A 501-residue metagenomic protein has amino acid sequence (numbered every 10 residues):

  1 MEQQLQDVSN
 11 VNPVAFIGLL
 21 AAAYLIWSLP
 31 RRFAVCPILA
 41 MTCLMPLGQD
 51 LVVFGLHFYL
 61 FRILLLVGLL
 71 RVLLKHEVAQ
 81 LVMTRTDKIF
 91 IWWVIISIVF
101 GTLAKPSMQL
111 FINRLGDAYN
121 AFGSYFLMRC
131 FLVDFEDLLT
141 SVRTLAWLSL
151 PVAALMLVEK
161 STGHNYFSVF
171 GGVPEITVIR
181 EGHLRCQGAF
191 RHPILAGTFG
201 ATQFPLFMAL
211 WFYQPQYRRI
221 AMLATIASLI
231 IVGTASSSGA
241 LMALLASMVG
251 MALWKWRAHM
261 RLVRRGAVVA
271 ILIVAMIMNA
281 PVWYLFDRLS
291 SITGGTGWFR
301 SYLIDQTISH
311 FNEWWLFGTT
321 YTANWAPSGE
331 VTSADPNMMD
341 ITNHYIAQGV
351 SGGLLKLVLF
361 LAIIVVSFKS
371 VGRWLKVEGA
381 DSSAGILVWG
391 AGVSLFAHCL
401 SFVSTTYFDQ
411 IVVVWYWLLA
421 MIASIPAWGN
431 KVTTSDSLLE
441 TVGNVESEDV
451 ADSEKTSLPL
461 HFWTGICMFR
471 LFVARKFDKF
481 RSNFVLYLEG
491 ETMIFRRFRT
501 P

Functional and structural regions predicted by a protein language model:
G18-A23, I95-I98, L139-G182, G188-K255 (+3 more regions): Alpha-helical transmembrane segments of multi-pass inner-membrane proteins
I26, R32-F54, Y59-Y119, M276: N-terminal hydrophobic segments of proteins, predominantly signal-anchor/transmembrane helices of inner/organellar
A34-V35, M83-V94, Q109, G116-Y119 (+1 more regions): Interfacial loop-to-transmembrane-helix boundary motif in multi-pass membrane proteins
V67, R261-L262, A391-P459: Transmembrane alpha-helices of multi-pass inner-membrane enzymes
A154, E159-H164, A235, M251-G295 (+4 more regions): A membrane-periplasm/extracellular boundary helix in multi-pass inner-membrane enzymes that assemble envelope glycans
H183, H192-I194, L229-G233, S237 (+4 more regions): A conserved mid-to-late transmembrane alpha helix and its immediate loop/hinge that forms the functional core
I220, L245-L253, R264-R265, G352-A397: Hydrophobic transmembrane alpha-helices and their immediate junctions
W283-G352, R373-E378: Long extracytoplasmic/lumenal interhelical loops at the membrane interface of multi-pass membrane proteins
